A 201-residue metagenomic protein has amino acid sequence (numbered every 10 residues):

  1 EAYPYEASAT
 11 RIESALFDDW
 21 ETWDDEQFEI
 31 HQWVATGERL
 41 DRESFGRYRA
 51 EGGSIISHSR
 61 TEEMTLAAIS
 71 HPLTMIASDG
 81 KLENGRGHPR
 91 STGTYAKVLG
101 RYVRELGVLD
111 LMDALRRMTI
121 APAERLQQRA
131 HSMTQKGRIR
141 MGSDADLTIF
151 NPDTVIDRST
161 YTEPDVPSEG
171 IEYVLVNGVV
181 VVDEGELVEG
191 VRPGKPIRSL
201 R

Functional and structural regions predicted by a protein language model:
E1, D79, A114, P122 (+3 more regions): Divalent metal-coordination and catalytic microenvironments
A2-L111: Active-site neighborhoods of metal-dependent hydrolases
I55-S59, T65, L106-D113, E124-D165: Acidic, glycine-enriched loop/beta-strand segments at the rims of small-molecule binding/catalytic pockets
L66-L73, S78-K81, L147-P193: C-terminal cap of metal-dependent C-N hydrolases
H71, Y102-L106, R117, R125 (+1 more regions): Change "in soluble alpha/beta enzymes" to "in soluble alpha/beta proteins
M75-I76, G93-K97, R101, D113-R116 (+4 more regions): Feature representing long, continuous alpha-helical segments
V191-R201: Short, surface-exposed, low-complexity cationic segments
